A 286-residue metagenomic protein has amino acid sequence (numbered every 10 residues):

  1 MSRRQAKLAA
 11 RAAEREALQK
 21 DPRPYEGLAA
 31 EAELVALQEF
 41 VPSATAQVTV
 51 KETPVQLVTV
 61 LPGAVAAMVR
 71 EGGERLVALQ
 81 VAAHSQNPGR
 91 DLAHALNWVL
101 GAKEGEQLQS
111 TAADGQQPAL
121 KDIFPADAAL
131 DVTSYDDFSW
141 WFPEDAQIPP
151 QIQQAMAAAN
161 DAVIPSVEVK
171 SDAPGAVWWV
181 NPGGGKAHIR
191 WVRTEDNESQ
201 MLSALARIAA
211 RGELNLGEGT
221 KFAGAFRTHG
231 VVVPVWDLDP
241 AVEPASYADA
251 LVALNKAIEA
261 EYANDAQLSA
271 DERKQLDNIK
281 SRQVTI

Functional and structural regions predicted by a protein language model:
M1-W140: N-terminal membrane-targeting/anchoring modules of bacterial envelope and secretion proteins
R3, P42, P165, S171 (+1 more regions): Long, contiguous binding/interaction regions
V81, W191-D196, V235-P240: Short beta-strand-to-loop capping motifs
Q107-G183: Surface-exposed beta-loop interaction hotspot
P174, K186-Q200: Surface-exposed interaction/gating patches
V177-W178, I189, G224: Intrinsically disordered, Ser/Thr/Pro-rich regulatory regions of eukaryotic transcription factors and other regulatory
E195-R227: Short, internal acidic amphipathic alpha-helical interface segments that mediate docking to partner proteins
G219-I286: Alpha-helical oligomerization segments
